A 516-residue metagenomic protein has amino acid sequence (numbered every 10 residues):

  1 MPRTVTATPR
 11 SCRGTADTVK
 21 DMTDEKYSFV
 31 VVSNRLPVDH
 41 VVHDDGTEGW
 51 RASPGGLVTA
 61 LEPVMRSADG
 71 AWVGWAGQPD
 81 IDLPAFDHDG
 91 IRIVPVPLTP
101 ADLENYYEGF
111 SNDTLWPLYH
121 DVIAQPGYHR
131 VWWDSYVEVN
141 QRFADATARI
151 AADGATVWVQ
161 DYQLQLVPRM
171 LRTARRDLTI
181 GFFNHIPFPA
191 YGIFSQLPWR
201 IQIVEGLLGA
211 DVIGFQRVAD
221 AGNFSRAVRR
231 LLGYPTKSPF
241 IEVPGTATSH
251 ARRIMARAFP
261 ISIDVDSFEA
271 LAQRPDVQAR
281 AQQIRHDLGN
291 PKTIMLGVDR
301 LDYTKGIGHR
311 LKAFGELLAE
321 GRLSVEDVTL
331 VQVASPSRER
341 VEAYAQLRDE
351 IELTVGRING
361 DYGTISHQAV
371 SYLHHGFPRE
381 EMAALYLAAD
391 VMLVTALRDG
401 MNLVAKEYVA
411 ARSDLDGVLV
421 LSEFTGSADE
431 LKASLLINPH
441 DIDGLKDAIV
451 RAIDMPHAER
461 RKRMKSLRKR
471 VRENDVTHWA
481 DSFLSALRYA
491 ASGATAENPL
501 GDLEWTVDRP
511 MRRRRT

Functional and structural regions predicted by a protein language model:
P2-T6: Intrinsic low-complexity, disordered N-terminal segments enriched in polar/charged/small residues
C12, D17-T516: Catalytic cores of carbohydrate-active enzymes across secretory and cytosolic contexts
